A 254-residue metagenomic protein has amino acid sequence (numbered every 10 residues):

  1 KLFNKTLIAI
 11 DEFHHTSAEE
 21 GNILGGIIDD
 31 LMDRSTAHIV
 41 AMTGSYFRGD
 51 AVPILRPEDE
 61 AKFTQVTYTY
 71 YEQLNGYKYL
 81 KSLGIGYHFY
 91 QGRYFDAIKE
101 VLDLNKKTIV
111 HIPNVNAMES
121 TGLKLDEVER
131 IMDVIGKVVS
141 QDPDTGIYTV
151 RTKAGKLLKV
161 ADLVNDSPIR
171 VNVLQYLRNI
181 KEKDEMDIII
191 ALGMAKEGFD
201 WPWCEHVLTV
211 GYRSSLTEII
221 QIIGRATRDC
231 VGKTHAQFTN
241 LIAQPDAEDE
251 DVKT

Functional and structural regions predicted by a protein language model:
K1, N22, G86-E197, R213-S214 (+1 more regions): Conserved C-terminal RecA-like helicase domain
K1-L7, I28-S35, V101-D103, V231: Short, conserved loop/helix-junction motifs that constitute active-site signature segments in enzyme catalytic cores
N4-L7, S35-A41, K183-I188: Loop/turn-to-beta-strand initiation segments
D11-F13: Walker B catalytic acidic pair
H15-E19, R48-G49, L216, D229: Catalytic P-loop NTPase motifs of RecA-like helicase/translocase cores
A18-K78: Post-DEXD/H (motif II) to motif III coupling segment of the RecA-like Helicase ATP-binding lobe
D187-A191, E197-R213, E218-Q221, H235-N240: A short beta-strand element within the Helicase C-terminal
R225-T254: Conserved segment of the helicase C-terminal RecA-like domain
